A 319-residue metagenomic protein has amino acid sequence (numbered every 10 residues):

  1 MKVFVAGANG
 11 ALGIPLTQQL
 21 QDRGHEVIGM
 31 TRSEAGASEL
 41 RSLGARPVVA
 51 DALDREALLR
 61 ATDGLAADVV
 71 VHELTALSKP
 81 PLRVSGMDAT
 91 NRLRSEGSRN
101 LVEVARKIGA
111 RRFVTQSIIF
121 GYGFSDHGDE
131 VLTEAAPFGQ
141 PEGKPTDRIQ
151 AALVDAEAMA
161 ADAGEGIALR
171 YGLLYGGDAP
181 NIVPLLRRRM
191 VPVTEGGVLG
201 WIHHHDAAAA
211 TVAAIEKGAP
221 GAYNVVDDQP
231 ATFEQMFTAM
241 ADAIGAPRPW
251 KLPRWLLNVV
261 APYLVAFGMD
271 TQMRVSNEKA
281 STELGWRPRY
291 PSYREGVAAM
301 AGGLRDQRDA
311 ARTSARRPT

Functional and structural regions predicted by a protein language model:
K2, P15, A208-L264, R305-T319: Mid/C-terminal beta-alpha module of Rossmann-like enzyme folds, strongest in SDR-family dehydrogenases/epimerases
V3-H25: N-terminal Rossmann NAD(P)H-binding glycine-rich loop of SDR-like oxidoreductase domains
R32-R41, A45-E96: NAD(P)H-binding glycine-rich loop region in Rossmannoid oxidoreductase-like domains and their noncatalytic homologs
R46, A50-R55, A266-T319: C-terminal amphipathic/interface module of NAD(P)-dependent oxidoreductases and related NAD-binding regulators
L82-R92, E96-K144: Conserved Rossmann-fold NAD(P)-dependent oxidoreductase catalytic core, especially the SDR/UDP-sugar
S117-F120, L153-G177: Conserved beta-loop-beta element that borders a ligand/cofactor-binding pocket
S125-H127, A163, L174-L185, H205 (+2 more regions): Glycine/proline-rich active-site loop of Rossmann-fold NAD(P)-dependent oxidoreductases
G139-K144, N181-D206: A conserved pocket-lining segment of Rossmann-fold NAD(P)-dependent short-chain dehydrogenase/reductase
